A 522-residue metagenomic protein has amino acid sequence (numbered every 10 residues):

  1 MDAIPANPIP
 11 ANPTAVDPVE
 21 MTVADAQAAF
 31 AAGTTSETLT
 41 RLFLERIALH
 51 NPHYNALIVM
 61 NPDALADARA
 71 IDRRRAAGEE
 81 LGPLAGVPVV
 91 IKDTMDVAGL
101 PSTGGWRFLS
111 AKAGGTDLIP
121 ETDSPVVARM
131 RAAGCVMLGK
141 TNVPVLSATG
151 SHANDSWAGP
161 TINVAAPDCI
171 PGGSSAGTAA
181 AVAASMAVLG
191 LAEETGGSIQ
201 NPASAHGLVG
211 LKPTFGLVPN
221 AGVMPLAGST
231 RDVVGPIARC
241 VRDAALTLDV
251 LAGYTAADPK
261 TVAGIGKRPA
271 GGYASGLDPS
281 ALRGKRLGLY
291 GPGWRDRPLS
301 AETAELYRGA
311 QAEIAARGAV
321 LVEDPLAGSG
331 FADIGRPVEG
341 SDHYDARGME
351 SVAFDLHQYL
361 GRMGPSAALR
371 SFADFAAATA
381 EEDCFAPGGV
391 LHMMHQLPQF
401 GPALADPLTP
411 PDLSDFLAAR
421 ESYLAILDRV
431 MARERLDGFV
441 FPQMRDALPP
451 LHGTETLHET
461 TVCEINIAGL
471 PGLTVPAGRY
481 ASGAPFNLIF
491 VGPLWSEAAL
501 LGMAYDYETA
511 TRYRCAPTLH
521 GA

Functional and structural regions predicted by a protein language model:
M1-A77, A304, R308-A319, A377 (+3 more regions): An N-terminal boundary/leader segment
E37, H50-G115: N-terminal, positively charged, Ser/Thr/Ala/Gly-biased leader segments that form transit/presequence-like amphipathic
G86, A132, V136, A187 (+2 more regions): Glycine-rich, small-residue loops and helix-cap segments that act as flexible hinges at active-site edges
G86-A113, A281-P292, A346-D428, P476-A484: Short helix-loop capping/hinge segments that flank enzyme active sites or metal/cofactor-binding pockets
S110-A111, I162-A166, S174, P225-V234 (+3 more regions): Flexible glycine/proline-enriched surface loops and loop-helix/loop-strand junctions
L118-Y254, N466-R479, A484-N487: Short glycine/serine-rich loop segments
K212-E305, G309, T511-A522: A short helix-breaking turn/cap at a secondary-structure junction
R239-G271, D296-A332, H343-E381: Acidic-enriched catalytic cores of C-N bond-cleaving enzymes acting on peptides and small amides
